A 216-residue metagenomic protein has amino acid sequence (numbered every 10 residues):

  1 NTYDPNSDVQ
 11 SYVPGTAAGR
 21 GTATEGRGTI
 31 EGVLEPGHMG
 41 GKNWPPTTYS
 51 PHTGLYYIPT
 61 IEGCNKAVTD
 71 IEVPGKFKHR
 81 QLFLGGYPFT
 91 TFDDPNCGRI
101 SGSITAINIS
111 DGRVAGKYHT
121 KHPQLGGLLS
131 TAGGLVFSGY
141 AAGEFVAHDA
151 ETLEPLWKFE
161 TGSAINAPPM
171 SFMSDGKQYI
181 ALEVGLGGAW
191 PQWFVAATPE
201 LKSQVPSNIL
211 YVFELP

Functional and structural regions predicted by a protein language model:
N1-P216: Beta-sheet-rich non-transmembrane sensory/scaffold domains
